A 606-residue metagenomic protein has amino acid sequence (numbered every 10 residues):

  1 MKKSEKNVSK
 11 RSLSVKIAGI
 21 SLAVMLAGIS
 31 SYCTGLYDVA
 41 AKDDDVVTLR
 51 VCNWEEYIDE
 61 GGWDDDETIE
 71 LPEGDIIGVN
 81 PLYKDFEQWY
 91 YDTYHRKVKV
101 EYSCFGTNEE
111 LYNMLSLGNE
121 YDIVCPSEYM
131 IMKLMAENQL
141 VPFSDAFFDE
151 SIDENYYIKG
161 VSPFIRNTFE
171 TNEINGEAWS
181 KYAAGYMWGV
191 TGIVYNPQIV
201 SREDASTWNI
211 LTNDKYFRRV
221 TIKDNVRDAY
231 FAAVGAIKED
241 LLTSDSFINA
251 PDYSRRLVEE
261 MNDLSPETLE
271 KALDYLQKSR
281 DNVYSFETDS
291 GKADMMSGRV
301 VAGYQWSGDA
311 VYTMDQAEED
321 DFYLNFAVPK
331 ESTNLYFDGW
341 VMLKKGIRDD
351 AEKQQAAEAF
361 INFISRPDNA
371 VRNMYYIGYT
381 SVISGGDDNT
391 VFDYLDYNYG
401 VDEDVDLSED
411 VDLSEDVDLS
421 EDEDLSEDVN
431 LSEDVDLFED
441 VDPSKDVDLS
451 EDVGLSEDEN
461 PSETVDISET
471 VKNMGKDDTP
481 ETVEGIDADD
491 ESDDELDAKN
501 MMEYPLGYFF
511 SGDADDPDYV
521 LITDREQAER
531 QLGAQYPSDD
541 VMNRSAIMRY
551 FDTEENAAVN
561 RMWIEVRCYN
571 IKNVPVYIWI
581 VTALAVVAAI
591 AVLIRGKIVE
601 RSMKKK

Functional and structural regions predicted by a protein language model:
Y37-K133, E137, V574: Early extracytoplasmic/lumenal segment of secretory-pathway proteins
R50-D66, P72-V79, I131-N282, F286-S290 (+1 more regions): Extracytoplasmic ligand-binding site segments that recognize negatively charged/polar headgroups
K84, E109-Y121, A136-E137, I210 (+2 more regions): Short helices/loops that flank or line small-molecule/ion binding pockets
D281-D349, Y397-N398: Extracytoplasmic/periplasmic substrate-binding proteins
M342-E415, G475-V541: Mature extracytoplasmic/periplasmic domains
V405-S468, P480: Long, intrinsically disordered low-complexity tandem-repeat segments
R567-L584: Juxtamembrane/start-of-transmembrane alpha-helix segments at the extracytoplasmic/lumenal side of membrane anchors
R601-K606: Cytoplasmic C-terminal tails of single-pass
